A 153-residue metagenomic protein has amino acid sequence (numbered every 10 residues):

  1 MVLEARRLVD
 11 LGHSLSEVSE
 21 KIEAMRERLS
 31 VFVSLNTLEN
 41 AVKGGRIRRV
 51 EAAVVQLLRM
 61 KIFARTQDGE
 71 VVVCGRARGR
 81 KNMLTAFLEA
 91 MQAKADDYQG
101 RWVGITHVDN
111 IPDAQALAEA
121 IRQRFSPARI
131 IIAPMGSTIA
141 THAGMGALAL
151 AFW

Functional and structural regions predicted by a protein language model:
M1-W153: Mixed-charge interfacial surface used for oligomerization/domain docking and macromolecular partner engagement
